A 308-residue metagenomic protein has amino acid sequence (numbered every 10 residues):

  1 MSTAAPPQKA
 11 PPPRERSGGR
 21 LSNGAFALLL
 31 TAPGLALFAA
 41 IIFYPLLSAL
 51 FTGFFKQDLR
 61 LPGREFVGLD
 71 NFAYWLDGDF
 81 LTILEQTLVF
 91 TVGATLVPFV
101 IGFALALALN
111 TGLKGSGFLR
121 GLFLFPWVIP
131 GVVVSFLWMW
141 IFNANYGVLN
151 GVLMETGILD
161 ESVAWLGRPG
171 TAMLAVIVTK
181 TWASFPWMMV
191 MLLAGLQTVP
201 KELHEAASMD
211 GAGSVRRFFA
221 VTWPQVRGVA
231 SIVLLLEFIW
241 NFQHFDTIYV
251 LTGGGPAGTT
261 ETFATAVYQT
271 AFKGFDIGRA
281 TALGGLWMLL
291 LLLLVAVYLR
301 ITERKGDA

Functional and structural regions predicted by a protein language model:
M1-L21: Short, Lys/Arg-rich, polar N-terminal cytosolic tail immediately upstream of the first transmembrane signal-anchor
N23-A308: A structural signal for multi-pass alpha-helical bundles of membrane permease subunits that mediate small-molecule
